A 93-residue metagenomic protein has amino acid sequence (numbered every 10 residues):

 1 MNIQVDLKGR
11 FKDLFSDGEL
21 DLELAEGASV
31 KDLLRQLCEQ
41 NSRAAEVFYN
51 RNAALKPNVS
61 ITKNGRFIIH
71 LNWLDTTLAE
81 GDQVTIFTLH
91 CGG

Functional and structural regions predicted by a protein language model:
M1-G92: Ubiquitin-like/PB1-type beta-grasp interaction modules and other compact soluble beta-rich domains
